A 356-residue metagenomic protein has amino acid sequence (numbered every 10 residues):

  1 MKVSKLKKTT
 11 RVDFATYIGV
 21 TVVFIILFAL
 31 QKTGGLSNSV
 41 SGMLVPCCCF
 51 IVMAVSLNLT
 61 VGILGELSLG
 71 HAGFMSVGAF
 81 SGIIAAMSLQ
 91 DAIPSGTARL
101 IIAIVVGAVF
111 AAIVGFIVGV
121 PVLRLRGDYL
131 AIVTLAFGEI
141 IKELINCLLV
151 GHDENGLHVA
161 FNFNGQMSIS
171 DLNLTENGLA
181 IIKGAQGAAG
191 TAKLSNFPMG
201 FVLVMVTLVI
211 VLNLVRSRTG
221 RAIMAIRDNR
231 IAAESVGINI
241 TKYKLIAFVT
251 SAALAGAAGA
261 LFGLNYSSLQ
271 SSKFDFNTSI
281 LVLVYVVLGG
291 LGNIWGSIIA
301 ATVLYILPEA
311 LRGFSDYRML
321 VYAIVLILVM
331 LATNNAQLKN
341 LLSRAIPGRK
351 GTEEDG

Functional and structural regions predicted by a protein language model:
M1-G356: Transmembrane alpha-helices and adjacent helix-loop boundaries
